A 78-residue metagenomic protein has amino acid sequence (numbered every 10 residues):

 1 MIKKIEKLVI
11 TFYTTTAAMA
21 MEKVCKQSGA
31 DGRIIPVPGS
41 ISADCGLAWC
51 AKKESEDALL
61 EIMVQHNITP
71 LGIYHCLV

Functional and structural regions predicted by a protein language model:
M1-I2, I34-S40: Short, flexible, solvent-exposed loop/turn segments with mixed acidic/basic and small polar residues
K4-T11: Short glycine-/aliphatic-rich beta-strand segments at the starts of folded cytosolic domains
Y13-A30: Short amphipathic alpha-helix segments
D31-V37, L71-G72: A short linear hydrophobic-aromatic micro-motif
I41-C45: A short acidic, helix-capping loop that chelates divalent metal ions and anchors anionic groups
C50-V78: C-terminal structural segments of small proteins and small subunits
